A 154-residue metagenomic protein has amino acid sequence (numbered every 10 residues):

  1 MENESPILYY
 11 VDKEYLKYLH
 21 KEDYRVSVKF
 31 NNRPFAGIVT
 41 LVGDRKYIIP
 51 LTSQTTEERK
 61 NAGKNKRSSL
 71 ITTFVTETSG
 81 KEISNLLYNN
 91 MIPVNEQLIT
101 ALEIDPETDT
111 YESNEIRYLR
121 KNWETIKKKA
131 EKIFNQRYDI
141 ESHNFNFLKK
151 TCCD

Functional and structural regions predicted by a protein language model:
N3, I7-N31, I38: An N-terminal domain-cap segment
P6-Y10, P34-I38, Y47-P50, N85-P93: Ordered hydrophobic segments in well-structured contexts
K13, K17, K21, K29 (+7 more regions): Context-gated lysine
Y15-L16, T55, L98: Residue-level detector of flexible, active-site-proximal loop/helix-junction positions within diverse enzyme catalytic
H20-E22, R33, T76, E115: Sparse, context-dependent recognition of short Cys/His-centered cofactor- or disulfide-binding micro-motifs
E22-V26, N61-K66, L98-T108: Surface-exposed beta-strand edges and their flanking turn/coil or helix-capping segments
F30-N32, L41-E82: Compact nucleic-acid interaction/catalytic patches
I71-D154: C-terminal terminal-subdomain/extension
